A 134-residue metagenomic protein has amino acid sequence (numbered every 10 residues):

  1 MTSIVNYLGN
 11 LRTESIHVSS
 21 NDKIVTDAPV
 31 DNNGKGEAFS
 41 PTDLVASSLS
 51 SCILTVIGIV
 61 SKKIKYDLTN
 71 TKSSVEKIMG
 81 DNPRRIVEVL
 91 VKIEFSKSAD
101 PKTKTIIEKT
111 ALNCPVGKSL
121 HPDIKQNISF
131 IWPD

Functional and structural regions predicted by a protein language model:
M1-S47, G58-D134: Extended beta-strand/beta-hairpin segments
C52-I53: Alpha-helical metal-binding/catalytic segments enriched in His/Glu/Asp
